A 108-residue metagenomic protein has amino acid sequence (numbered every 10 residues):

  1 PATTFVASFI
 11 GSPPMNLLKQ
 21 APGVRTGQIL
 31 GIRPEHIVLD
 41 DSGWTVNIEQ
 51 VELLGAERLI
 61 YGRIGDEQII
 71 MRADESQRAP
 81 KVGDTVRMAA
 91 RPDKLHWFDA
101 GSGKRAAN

Functional and structural regions predicted by a protein language model:
P1-R25: Internal alpha/beta loop-helix hairpins
P13-N16, V24-N108: Non-catalytic connector elements of ABC transporters
